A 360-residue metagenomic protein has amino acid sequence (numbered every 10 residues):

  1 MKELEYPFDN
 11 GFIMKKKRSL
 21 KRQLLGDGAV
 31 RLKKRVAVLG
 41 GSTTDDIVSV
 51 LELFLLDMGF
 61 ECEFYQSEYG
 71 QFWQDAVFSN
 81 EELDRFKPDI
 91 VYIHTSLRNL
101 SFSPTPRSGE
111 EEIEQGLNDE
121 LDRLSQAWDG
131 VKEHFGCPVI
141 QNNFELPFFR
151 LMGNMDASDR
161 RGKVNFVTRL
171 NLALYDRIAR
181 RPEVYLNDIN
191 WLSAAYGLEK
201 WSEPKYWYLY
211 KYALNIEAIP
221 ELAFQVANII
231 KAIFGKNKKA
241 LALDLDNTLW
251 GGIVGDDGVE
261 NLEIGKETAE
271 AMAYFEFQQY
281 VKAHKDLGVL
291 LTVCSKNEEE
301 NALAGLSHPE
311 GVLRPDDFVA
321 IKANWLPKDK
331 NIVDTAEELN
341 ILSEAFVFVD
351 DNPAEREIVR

Functional and structural regions predicted by a protein language model:
K2-S67: Serine-esterase "nucleophile elbow" of acetyl-processing enzymes
L25-K33, V50, M58-S67, W73-E217 (+2 more regions): Alpha-helical cap/lid subdomain in secreted, periplasmic, or secretory-pathway luminal O-acyl-processing enzymes
R35-L39, V91, L241, V347: Conserved beta-strand elements of the Class I
E133, I178-A179, Q278, K282-D286 (+1 more regions): Anion (oxyanion) recognition and catalysis
A240-A242, D246-K330: Alpha-helical substrate-recognition element adjacent to the catalytic core
I332-P353, V359: Conserved Lys-Pro-Asp/Glu-containing loop-to-beta segment of HAD-superfamily phosphomonoesterases, centered on
